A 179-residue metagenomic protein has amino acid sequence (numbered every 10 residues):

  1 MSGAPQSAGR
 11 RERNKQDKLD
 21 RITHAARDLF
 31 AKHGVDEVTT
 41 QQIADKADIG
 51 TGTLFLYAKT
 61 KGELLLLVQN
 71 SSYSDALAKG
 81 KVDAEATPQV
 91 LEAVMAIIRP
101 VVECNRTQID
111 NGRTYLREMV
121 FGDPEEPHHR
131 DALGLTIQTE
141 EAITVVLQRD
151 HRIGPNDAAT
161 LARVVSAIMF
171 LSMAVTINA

Functional and structural regions predicted by a protein language model:
M1-H33, E37-K46, E63-L66: Basic, helix-initiating cap at the start of DNA-binding domains
G9-R13, D17, K59, E63 (+8 more regions): Residues at secondary-structure transition points
Q16-H24, D36-E37, Y57-K81, M95 (+1 more regions): An amphipathic alpha-helix adjacent to DNA-recognition modules
A25, L29, P100, C104 (+1 more regions): Amphipathic alpha-helical interface segments
A47-A58: Short hydrophobic/aromatic patch on the recognition helix
L67, K81-D110, I153, A158-V165: Hydrophobic alpha-helical connector segments
S71-L77, T107, P124-R152, A159-R163: Amphipathic alpha-helical packing segments from all-alpha helical-bundle domains
N105-E126, A174-N178: Amphipathic alpha-helical segments used for helix-helix packing
